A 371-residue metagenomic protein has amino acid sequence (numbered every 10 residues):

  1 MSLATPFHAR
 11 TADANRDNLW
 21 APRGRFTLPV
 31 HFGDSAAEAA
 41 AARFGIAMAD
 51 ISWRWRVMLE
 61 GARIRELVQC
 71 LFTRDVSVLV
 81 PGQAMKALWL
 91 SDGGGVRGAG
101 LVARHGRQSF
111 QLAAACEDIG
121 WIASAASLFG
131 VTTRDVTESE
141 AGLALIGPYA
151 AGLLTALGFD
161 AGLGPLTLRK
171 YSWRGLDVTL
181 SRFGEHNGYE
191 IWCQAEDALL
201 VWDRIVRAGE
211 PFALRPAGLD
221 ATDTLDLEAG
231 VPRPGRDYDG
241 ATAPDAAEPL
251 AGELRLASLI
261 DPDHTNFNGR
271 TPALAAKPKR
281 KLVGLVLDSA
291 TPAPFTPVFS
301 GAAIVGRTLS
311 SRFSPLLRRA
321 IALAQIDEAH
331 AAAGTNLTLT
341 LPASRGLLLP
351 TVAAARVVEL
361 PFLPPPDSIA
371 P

Functional and structural regions predicted by a protein language model:
M1-A87, G95: Acidic, proline/glycine-enriched N-terminal capping motif
M1-R16, P22, A103-Q108, A114-P371: Conserved, structured C-terminal
D34, Q83-A87, D92, L214-T224: Non-transmembrane, interaction-prone segments in cytosolic or luminal domains
W53, R63-V68, M85, V96-L101 (+3 more regions): Generic hydrophobic, aliphatic-rich segments that mediate packing or membrane embedding
A62-G98, P148-V178: Internal amphipathic helical hairpin motif
